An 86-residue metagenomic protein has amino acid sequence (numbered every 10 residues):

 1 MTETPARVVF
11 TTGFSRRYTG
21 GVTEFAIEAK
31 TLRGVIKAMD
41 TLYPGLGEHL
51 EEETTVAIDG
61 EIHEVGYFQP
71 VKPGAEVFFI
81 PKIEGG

Functional and structural regions predicted by a protein language model:
M1-G85: Ubiquitin-like/PB1-type beta-grasp interaction modules and other compact soluble beta-rich domains
